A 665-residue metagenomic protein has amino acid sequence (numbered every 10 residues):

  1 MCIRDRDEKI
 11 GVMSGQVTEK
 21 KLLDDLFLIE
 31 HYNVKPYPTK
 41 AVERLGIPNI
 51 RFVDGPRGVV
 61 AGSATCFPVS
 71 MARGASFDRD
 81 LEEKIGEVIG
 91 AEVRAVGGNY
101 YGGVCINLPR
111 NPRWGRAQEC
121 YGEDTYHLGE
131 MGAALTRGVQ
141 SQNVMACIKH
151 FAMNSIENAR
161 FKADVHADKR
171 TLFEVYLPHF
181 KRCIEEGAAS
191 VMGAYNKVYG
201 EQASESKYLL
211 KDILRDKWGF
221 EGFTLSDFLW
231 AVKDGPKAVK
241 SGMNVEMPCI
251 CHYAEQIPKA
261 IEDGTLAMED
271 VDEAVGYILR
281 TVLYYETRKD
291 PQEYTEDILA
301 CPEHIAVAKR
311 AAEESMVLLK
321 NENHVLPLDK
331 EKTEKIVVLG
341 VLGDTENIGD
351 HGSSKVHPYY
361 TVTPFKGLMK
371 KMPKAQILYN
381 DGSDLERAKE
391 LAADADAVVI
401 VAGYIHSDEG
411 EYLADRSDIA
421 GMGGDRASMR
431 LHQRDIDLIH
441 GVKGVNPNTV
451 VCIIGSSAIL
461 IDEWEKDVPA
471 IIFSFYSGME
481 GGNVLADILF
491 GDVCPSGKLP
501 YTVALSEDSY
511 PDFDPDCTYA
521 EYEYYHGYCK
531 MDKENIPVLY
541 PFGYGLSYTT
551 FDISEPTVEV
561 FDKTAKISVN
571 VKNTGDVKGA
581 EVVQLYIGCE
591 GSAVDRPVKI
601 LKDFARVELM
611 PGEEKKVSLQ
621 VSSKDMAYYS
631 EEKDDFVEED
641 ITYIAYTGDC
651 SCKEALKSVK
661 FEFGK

Functional and structural regions predicted by a protein language model:
M1-K653, K660-K665: Glycoside hydrolase catalytic-domain context in secreted enzymes
